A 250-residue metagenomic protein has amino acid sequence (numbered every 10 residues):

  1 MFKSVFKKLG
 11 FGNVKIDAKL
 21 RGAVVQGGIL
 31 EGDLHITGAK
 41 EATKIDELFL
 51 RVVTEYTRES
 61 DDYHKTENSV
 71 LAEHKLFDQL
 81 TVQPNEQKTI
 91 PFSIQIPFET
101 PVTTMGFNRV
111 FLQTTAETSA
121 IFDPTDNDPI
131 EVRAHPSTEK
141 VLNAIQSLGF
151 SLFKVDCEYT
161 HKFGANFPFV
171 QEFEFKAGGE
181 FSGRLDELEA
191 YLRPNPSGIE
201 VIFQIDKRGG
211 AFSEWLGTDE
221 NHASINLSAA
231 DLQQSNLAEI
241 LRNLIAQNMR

Functional and structural regions predicted by a protein language model:
M1-R250: Terminal, compositionally biased non-globular sequences in eukaryotic proteins
